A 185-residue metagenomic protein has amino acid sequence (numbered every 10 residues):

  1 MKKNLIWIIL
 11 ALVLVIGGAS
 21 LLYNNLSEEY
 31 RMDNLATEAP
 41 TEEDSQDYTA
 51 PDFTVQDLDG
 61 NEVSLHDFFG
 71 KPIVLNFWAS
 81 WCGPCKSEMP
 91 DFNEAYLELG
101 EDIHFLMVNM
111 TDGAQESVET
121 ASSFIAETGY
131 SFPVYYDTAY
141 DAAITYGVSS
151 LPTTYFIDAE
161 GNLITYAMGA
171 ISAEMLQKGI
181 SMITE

Functional and structural regions predicted by a protein language model:
M1-T49, E185: N-terminal targeting signals for export/organelle localization
L21, N34-T37, F156-E185: Thiol-/selenol-based redox modules, centered on thioredoxin-like and closely related oxidoreductase domains
D47, D52-I73, L97: A short beta-strand-turn-helix
F69, F77-L97: Conserved redox-active cysteine motifs that mediate thiol-disulfide chemistry, especially di-cysteine Cys-X(1-2)-Cys
V74-L75, F105, T154: Hydrophobic beta-strand anchors of alpha/beta hydrolase catalytic cores
S87, E94-E101, A126-G129, P133 (+2 more regions): Sec-exported extracytoplasmic/periplasmic mature domains
I103-E116, S131-A139: Thiol-based oxidoreductase modules, predominantly thioredoxin-like and allied folds used for disulfide exchange
S122-E160: Short, internal strand/loop/helix patches that form the active-site neighborhood or redox-interaction surface
